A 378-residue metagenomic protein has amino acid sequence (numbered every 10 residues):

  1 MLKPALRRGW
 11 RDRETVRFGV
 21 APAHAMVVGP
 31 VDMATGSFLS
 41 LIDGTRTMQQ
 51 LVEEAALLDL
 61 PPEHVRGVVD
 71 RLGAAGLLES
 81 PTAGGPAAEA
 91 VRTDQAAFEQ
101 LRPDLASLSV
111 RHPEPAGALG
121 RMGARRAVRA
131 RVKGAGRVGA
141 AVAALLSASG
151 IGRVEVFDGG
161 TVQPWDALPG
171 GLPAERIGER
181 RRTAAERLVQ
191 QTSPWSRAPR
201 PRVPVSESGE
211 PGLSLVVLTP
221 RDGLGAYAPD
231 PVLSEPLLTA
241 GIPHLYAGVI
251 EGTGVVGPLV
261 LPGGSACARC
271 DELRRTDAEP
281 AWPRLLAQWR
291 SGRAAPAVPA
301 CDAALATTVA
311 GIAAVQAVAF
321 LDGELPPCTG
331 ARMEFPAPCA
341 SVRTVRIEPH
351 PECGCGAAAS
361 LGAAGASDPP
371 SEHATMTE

Functional and structural regions predicted by a protein language model:
M1-E378: Adenine nucleotide-associated cytosolic modules
